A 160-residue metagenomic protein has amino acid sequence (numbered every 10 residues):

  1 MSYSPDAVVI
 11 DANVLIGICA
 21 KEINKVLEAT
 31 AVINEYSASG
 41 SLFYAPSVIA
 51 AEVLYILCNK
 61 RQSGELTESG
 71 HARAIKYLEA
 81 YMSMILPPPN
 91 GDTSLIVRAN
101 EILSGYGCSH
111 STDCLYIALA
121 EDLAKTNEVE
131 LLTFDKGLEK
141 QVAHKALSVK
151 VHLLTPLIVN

Functional and structural regions predicted by a protein language model:
M1-A7, D122-N160: Acidic, PIN/NYN-like endoribonuclease modules and their adjacent C-terminal/linker elements
M1-V48, K60-R73, L157-N160: Short, well-structured N-terminal submotif of metal-dependent ribonuclease cores
Y3, S83-F134: Active-site neighborhoods of divalent-metal-dependent phosphate/nucleic-acid chemistry enzymes
V14-L15, I49, L95, L115-Y116 (+1 more regions): Alpha-helix capping/helix-boundary segments
G17-C19, I56, Q141-V142: Residues that scaffold the ATP/ADP-binding catalytic core of kinase and kinase-like folds
N34-L42, R73-I85, K136-L147: Short, mixed-charge aromatic SLiMs
I56-N90: Helix-adjacent hinge/juxtasegments
